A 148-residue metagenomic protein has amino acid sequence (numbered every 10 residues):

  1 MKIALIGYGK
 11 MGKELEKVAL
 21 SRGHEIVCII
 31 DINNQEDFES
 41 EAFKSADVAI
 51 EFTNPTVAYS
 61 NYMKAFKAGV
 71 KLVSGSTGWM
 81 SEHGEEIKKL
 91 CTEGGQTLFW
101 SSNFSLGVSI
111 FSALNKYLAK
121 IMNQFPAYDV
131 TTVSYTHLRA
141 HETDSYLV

Functional and structural regions predicted by a protein language model:
Y8: Glycine-rich Rossmann-fold phosphate-binding loop(s) that bind the pyrophosphate of adenine dinucleotide cofactors
G12: N-terminal Rossmann-fold NAD(P) dinucleotide-binding loop
S21-F38: NAD(P)-binding Rossmann-fold cofactor-contacting core
A65-E82: ADP-ribose/adenylate-binding Rossmann-like module
T77-L98: Rossmann-fold NAD(P)-binding glycine/threonine-rich loop
L90-C91, T97-S101, S109-V130: Oxidoreductase and adenylate-handling cofactor-binding alpha/beta cores
T136-T143: Conserved small/polar residues in nucleotide/adenosyl-binding loops
